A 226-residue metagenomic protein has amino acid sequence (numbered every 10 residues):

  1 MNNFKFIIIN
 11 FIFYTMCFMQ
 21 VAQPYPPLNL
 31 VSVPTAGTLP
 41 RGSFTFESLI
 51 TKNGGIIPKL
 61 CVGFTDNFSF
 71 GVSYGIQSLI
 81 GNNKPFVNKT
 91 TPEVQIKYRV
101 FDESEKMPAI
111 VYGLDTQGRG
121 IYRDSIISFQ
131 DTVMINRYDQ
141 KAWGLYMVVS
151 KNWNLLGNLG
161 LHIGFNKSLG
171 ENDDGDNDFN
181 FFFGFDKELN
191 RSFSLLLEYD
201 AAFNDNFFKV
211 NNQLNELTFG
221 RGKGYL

Functional and structural regions predicted by a protein language model:
F18-E47: Outer-membrane beta-barrel biogenesis signature
A22-P24, Y74-N177: Outer-membrane pore/translocation modules
L28-N29, E47-L49, C61, S69-G75 (+4 more regions): Transmembrane beta-strands of outer-membrane beta-barrel proteins
L39-T45, I57, S69, E105-V111 (+3 more regions): Outer-membrane beta-barrel architecture
P40, K52, F64-F68, I76 (+4 more regions): Outer-membrane beta-barrel strand-turn architecture
P40, K52-P58, V87-V94, D139-L145 (+2 more regions): Residues that define the transmembrane beta-barrel architecture of outer-membrane proteins
F46, P58-V62, V72, V94-Y98 (+4 more regions): Residues on the lipid-exposed face of transmembrane beta-strands in outer-membrane beta-barrel proteins
G184-E188, S192-L226: Outer membrane beta-barrel transmembrane domains
